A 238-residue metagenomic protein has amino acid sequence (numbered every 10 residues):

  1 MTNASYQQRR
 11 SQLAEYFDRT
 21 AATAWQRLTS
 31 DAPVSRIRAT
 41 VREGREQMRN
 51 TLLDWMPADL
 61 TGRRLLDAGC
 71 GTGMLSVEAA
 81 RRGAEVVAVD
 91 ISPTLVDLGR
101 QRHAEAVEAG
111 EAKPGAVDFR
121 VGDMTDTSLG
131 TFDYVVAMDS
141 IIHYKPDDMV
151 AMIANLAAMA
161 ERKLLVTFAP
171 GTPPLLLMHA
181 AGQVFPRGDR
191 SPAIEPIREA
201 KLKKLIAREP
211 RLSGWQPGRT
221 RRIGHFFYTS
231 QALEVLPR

Functional and structural regions predicted by a protein language model:
T2-A58: Conserved class I S-adenosyl-L-methionine
L66, M74-D123: Class I SAM-dependent methyltransferase SAM/SAH-binding core
G71: Conserved glycine-rich SAM-binding loop
V136: A conserved beta-strand element that flanks and buttresses the S-adenosyl-L-methionine
Y144-N155: A short, conserved alpha-helix within the catalytic core of class I
E161-P170: Conserved beta-strand signature within the Rossmann-like core of class I S-adenosyl-L-methionine
L175-P192: Short, glycine-/aromatic-enriched active-site segment of Class I SAM-dependent methyltransferases
A193-R211: Short alpha-helix
